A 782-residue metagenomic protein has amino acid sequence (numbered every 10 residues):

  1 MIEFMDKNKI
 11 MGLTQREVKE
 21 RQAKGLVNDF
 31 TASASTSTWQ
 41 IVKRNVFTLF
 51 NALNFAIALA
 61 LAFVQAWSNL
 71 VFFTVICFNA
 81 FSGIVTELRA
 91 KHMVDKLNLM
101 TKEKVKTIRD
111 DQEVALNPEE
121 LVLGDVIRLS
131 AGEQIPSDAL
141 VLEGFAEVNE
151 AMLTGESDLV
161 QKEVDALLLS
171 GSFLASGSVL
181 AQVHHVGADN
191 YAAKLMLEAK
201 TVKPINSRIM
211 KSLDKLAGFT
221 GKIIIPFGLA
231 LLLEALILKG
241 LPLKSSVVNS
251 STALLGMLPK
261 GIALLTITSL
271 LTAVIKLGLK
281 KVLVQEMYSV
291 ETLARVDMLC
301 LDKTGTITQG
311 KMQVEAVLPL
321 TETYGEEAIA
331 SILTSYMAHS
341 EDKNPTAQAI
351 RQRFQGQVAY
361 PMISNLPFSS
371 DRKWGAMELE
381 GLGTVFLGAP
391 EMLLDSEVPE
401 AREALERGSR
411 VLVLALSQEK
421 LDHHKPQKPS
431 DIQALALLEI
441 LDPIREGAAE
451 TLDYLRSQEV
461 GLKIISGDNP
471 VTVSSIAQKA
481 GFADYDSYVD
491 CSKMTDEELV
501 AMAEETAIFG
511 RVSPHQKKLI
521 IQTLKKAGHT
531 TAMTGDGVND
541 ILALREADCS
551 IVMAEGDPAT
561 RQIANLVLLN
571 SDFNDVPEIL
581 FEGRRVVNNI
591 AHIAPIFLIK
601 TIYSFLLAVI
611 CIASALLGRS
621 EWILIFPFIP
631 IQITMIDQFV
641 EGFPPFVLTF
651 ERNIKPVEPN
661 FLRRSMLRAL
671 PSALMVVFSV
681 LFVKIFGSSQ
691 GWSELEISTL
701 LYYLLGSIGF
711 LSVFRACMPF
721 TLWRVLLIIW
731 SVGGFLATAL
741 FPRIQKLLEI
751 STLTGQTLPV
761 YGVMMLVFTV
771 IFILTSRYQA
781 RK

Functional and structural regions predicted by a protein language model:
I2, K102-K211, M494-A507: Cytosolic catalytic regions of P-type ion-transporting ATPases
K7-G12, R16, R21-S33, F78-F81 (+3 more regions): Actuator/coupling domain of P-type ATPases
A52-T74, K222-P259, L271-T272, K276-K281 (+3 more regions): Helix-interface capping motifs at the ends of transmembrane segments in multi-pass membrane proteins
V64, S68-K102, R109, N206-L301 (+4 more regions): Hydrophobic alpha-helical transmembrane segments
L231, D342, D484-A532, A547 (+4 more regions): Membrane-embedded transport module
R295-Q433, I440, D453-Y454, L462-S474 (+5 more regions): Cytosolic catalytic regions of ATP/NTP-dependent phosphoryl-transfer enzymes
A449-D453, S457, N469-A480, H515-K526 (+1 more regions): Acidic, divalent-metal-coordinating active-site segment for phosphoryl/phosphodiester hydrolysis, typified by short
